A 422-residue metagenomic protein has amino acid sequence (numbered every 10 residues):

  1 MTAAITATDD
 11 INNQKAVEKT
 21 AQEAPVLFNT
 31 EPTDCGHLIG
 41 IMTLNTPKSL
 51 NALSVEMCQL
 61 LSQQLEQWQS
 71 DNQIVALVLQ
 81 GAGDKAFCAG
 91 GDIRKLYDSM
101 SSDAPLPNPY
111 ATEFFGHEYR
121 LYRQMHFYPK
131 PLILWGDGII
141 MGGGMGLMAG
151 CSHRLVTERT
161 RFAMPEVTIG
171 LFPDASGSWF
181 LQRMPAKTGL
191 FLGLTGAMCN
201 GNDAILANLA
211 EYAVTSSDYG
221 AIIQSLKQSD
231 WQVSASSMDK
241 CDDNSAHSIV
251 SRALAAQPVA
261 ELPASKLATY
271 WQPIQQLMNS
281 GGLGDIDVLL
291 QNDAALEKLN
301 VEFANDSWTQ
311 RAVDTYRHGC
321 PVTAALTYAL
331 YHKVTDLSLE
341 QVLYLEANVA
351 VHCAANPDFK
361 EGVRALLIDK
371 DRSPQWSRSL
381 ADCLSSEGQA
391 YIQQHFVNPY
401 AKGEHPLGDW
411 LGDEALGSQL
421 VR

Functional and structural regions predicted by a protein language model:
M1-Q80, E414-R422: Conserved CoA-thioester-binding segment of acyl-CoA-metabolizing enzymes
H37, M42-N45, L60-P105, R120 (+2 more regions): A structural preference for short, pocket-lining loop segments at secondary-structure junctions
L79, D92, L147-M148, D203-A204 (+2 more regions): Hydrophobic/aromatic residues within transmembrane alpha-helices of multi-pass small-molecule transporters
M125-I169, F191-L192, G196-A197, G201 (+1 more regions): Glycine-rich beta-to-alpha active-site loop
S176-K240: Contiguous mid-protein beta-loop-alpha structural module that forms a pocket-lining wall or clamp of enzyme active
T215-T315: Amphipathic alpha-helical blocks and their helix-capping loop/short-beta junctions
I286-R364, K370: Substrate-recognition/cap regions that form aromatic- and gly/pro-loop-enriched pockets for small-molecule ligands
D369, S379-R422: Charge-dense, extended regions
